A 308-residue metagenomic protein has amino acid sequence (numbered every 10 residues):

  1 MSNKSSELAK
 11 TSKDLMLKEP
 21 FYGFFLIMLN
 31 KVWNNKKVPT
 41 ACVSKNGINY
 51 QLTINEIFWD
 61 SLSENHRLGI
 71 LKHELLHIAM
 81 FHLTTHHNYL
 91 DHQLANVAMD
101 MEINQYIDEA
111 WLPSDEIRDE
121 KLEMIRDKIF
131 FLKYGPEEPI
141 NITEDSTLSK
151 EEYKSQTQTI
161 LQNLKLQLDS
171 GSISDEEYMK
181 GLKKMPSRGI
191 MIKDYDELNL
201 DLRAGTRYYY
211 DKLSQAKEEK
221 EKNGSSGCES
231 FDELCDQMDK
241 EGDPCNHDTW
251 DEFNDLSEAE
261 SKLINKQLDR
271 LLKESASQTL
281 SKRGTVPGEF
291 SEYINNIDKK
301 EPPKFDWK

Functional and structural regions predicted by a protein language model:
M1-L71, L75-P113: Basic/hydrophobic alpha-helical interface regions
Y106-W307: Negatively charged
